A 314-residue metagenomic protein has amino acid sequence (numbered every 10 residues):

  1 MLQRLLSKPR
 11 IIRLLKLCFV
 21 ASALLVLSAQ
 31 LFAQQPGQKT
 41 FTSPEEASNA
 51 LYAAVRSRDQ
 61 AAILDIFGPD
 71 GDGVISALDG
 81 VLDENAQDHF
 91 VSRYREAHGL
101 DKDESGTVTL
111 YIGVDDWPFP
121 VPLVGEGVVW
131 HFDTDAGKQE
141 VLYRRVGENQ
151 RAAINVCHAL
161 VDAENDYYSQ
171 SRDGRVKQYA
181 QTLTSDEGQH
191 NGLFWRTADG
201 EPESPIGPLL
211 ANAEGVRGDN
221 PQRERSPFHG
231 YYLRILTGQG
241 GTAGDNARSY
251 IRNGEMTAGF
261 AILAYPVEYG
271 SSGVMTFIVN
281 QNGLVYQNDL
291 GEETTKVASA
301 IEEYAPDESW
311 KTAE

Functional and structural regions predicted by a protein language model:
M1-L14: N-terminal secretory signal peptides that target proteins for export/translocation
K16-S28: Bacterial N-terminal signal peptides
A33-S57, D101, G137-D162, D166: Short, low-complexity N-terminal intrinsically disordered segments enriched in polar/charged residues
D59-G71, Q178-A180: Short, well-ordered alpha-helical segments enriched in acidic and aromatic residues
G71-F119, Q222, S226-P227, R234 (+2 more regions): Surface-exposed, charged secondary-structure patches
V108-R151, N155-H158, L284-N288: Short beta-strand edge/turn micro-motifs at domain boundaries
Y167-S271: Flexible, glycine-rich surface segments
A258-E314: C-terminal soluble interaction/assembly domains
